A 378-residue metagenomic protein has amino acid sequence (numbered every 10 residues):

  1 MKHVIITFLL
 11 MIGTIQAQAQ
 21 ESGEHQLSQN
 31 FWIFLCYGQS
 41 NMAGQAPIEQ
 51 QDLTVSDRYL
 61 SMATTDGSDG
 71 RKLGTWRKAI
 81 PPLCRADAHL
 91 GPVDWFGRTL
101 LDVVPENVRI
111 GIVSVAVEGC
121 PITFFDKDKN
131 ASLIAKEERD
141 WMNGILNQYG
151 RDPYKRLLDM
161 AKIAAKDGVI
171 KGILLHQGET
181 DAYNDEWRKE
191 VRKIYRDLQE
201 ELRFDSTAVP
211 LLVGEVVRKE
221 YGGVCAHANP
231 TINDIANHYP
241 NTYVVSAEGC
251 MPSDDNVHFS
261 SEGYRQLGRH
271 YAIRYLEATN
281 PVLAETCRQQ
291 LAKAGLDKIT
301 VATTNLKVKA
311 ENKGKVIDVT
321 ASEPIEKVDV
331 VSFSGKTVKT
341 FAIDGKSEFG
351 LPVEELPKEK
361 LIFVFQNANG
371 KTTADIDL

Functional and structural regions predicted by a protein language model:
M1-E21: Bacterial Sec-dependent N-terminal signal peptides
V4-I6, G13, C36, A63-T64 (+9 more regions): Intrinsically disordered/low-complexity terminal segments and short unstructured peptides
I12, D128-K129, N367-N369: Prokaryotic Sec-type signal peptides and long signal-anchor helices with extended Leu/Ile/Val-rich h-regions
T14, D52-T54, F349: Short amphipathic alpha-helical leader/targeting segments
Q20-A292: Cell-envelope and extracellular/periplasmic
D297-L378: C-terminal outer-membrane/trafficking sorting elements
